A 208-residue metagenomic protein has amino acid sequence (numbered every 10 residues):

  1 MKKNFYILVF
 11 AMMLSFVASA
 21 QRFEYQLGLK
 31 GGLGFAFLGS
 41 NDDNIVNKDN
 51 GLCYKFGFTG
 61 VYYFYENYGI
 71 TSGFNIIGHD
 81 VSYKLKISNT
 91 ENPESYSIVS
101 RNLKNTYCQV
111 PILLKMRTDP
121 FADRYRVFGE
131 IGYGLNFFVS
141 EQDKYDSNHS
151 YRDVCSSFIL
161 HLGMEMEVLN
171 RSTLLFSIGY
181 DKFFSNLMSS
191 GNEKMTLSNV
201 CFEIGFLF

Functional and structural regions predicted by a protein language model:
M1-K30, I204-F208: Bacterial Sec-dependent N-terminal signal peptides
A20-G60, L207: Short glycine/proline- and aromatic-enriched beta-strand/turn motifs that initiate or cap beta-hairpins
R22-F23, L33-F35, V61-K144, V168-N170 (+1 more regions): Gram-negative (and chloroplast) outer-membrane scaffold detector with strong preference for beta-barrel transmembrane
F23-Y25, N50-Y54, K104-V110, Y125 (+2 more regions): Residues that define the transmembrane beta-barrel architecture of outer-membrane proteins
L27-G31, S72-F74, I112, G129-I131 (+3 more regions): Membrane-embedded beta-strand positions of outer-membrane beta-barrel proteins
G39-I45, S82-N89, S140-N148, L187-E193: Outer-membrane beta-barrel translocator domains and adjoining extracellular loop/strand segments of Gram-negative
N44-K48, G60, I98-N102, R117-D119 (+3 more regions): Outer-membrane beta-barrel proteins
G78-K84, H149, C155-F208: Predominantly the C-terminal beta-signal and adjacent terminal strand-loop region of outer-membrane beta-barrel
